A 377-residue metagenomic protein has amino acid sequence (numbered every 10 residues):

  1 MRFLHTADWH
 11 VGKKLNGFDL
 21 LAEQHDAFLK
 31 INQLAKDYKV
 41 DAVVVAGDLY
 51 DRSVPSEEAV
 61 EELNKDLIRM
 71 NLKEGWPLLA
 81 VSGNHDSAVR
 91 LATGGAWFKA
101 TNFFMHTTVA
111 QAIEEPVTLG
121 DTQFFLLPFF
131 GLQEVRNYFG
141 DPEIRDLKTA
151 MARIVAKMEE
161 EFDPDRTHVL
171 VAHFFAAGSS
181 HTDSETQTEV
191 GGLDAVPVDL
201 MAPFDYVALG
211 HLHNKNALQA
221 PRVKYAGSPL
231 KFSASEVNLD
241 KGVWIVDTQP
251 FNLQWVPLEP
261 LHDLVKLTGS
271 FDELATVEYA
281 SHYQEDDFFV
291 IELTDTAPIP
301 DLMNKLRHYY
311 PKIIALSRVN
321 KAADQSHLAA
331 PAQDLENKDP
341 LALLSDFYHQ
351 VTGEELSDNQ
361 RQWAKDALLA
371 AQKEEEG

Functional and structural regions predicted by a protein language model:
M1-I68, G75, N359-A370: N-terminal active-site segment of His-dependent metallophosphoesterases
D8, F28, V43, D48 (+8 more regions): Divalent metal-coordination and catalytic microenvironments
D37, T248-G377: Accessory, non-catalytic peripheral segments of nucleic-acid enzymes
P55, S82-A208, L212-Q219: His/Asp/Glu-rich metal-coordinating catalytic cores of metallo-dependent phosphodiesterases/hydrolases acting on
L72-E74, F162-P164, D199-P203, S281-Q284 (+1 more regions): Short, conserved loop/helix-junction motifs that constitute active-site signature segments in enzyme catalytic cores
P116-T118, I245-D247, E292: Short, well-ordered beta-strand micro-motif
V198-D199, D205-P260: A conserved active-site cap/scaffold subdomain adjacent to cofactor or substrate pockets
